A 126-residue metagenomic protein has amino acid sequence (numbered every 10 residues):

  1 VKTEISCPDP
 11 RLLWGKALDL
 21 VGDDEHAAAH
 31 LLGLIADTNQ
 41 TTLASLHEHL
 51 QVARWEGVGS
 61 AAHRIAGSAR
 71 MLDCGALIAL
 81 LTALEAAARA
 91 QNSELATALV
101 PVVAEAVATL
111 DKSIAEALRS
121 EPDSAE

Functional and structural regions predicted by a protein language model:
V1-E126: Two-component system phosphorelay core
